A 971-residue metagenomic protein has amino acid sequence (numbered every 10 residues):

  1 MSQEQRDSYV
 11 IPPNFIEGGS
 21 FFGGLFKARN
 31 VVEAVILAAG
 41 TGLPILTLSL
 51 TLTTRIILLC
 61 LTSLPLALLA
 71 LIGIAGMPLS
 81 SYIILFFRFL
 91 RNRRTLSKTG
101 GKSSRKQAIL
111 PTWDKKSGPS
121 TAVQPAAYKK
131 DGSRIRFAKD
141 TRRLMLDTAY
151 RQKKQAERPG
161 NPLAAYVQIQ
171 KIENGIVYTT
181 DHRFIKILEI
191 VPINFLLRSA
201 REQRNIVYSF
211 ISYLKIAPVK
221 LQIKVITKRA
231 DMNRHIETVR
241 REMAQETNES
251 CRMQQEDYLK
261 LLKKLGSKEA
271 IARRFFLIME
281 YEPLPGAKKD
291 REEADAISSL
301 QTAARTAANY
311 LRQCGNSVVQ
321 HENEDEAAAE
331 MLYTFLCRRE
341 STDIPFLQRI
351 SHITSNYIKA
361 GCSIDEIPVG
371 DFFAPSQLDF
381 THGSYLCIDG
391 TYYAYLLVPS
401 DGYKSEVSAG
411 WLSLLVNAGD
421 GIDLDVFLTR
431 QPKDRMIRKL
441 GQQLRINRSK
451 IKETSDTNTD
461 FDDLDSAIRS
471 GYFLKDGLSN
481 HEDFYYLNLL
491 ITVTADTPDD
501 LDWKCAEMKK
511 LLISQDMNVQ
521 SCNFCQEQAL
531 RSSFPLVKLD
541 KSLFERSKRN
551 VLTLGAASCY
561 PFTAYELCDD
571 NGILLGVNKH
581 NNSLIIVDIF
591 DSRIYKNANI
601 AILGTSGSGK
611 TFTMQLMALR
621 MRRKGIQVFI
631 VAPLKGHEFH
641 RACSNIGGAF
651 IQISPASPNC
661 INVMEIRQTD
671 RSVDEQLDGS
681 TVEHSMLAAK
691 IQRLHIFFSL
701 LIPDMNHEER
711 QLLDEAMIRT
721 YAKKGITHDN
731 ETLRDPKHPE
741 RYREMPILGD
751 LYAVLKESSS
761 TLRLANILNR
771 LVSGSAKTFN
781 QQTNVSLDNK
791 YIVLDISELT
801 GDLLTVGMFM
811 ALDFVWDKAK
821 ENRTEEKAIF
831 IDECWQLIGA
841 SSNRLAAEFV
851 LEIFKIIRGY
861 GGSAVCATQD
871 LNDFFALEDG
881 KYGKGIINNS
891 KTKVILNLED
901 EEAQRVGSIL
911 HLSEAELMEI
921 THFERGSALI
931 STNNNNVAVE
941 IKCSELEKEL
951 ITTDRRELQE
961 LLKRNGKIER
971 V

Functional and structural regions predicted by a protein language model:
M1-N14: Short, charged cytosolic
G18-P44, I172-E173, Y178, I211 (+2 more regions): Glycine-rich phosphate-binding loop of nucleotide-binding enzymes
S49-P65, Y595: Hydrophobic alpha-helical transmembrane segments
L59-L85, F89-F562: Extended, folded cores of ATP/NTP-driven motor/assembly subunits in large transport and secretion machines
Y166-Q168, I176-Y178, K186-N194, A200-V219 (+14 more regions): P-loop NTPase motor domains
G647-I651, G880-I895: A short helix-turn-beta junction within AAA+ P-loop NTPase domains corresponding to the substrate/partner-engaging
I857-F874: Sensor-1/coupling segment of RecA-like P-loop NTPase cores
L912-G966: Conserved P-loop NTPase
